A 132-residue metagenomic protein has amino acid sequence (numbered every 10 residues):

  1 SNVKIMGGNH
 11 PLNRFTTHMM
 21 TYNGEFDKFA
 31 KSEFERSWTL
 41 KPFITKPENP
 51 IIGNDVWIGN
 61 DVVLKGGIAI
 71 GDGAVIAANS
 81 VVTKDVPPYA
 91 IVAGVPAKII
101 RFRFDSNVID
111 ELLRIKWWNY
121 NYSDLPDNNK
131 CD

Functional and structural regions predicted by a protein language model:
S1-I68: Flexible, glycine/small-residue-enriched loop-and-beta-strand segment within the central core of proteins
V3, L64, S80-V82, A97: Short coil-to-beta-strand initiation/turn motif
N9, V86, F102-R103: Conserved catalytic-core motifs of eukaryotic protein kinase domains, centered on the activation segment
I115-N121: C-terminal boundary and immediately downstream tail of ABC-type ATPase nucleotide-binding domains
L125-D132: ABC ATPase nucleotide-binding domains
